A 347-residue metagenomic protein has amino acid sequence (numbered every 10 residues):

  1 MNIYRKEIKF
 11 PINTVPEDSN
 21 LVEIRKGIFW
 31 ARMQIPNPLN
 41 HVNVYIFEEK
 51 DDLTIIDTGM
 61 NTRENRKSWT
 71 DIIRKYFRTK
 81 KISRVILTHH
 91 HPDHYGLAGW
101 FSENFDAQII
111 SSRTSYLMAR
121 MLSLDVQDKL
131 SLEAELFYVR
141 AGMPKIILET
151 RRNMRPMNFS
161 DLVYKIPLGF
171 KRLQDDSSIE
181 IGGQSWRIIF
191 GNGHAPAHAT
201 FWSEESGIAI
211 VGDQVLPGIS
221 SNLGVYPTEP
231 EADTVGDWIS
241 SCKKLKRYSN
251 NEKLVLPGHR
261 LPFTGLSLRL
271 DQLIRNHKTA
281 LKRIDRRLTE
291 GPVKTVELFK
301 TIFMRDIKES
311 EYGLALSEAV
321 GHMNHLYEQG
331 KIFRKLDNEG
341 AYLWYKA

Functional and structural regions predicted by a protein language model:
M1-I12, K282-A347: C-terminal regulatory/interaction regions
N2-I3, I24-A31, P156-L162, G182-Q184: Short Pro/Gly-enriched beta-strand edge/turn motifs at strand-loop
N20-K80, A107, F201-D213, P217: Conserved beta-strand hairpin/beta-sheet module of binuclear metal-dependent hydrolase folds, prominently
G27, F47, D57, H89 (+10 more regions): Divalent metal-coordination and catalytic microenvironments
N37-L39, K171-L173, N192-A195: A short catalytic or substrate-binding loop motif that flags glycine-/basic-rich loops and adjacent residues that bind
L53, M60-T62, F159-K165, S178 (+1 more regions): Metallo-beta-lactamase
D57, A107, H277, L281-D285 (+1 more regions): Short, leucine-enriched amphipathic alpha-helices that occur as contiguous helical runs
N61-N65, T70-I179, G207: Active-site HxH/HxHxD metal-binding segment of metal-dependent hydrolases
